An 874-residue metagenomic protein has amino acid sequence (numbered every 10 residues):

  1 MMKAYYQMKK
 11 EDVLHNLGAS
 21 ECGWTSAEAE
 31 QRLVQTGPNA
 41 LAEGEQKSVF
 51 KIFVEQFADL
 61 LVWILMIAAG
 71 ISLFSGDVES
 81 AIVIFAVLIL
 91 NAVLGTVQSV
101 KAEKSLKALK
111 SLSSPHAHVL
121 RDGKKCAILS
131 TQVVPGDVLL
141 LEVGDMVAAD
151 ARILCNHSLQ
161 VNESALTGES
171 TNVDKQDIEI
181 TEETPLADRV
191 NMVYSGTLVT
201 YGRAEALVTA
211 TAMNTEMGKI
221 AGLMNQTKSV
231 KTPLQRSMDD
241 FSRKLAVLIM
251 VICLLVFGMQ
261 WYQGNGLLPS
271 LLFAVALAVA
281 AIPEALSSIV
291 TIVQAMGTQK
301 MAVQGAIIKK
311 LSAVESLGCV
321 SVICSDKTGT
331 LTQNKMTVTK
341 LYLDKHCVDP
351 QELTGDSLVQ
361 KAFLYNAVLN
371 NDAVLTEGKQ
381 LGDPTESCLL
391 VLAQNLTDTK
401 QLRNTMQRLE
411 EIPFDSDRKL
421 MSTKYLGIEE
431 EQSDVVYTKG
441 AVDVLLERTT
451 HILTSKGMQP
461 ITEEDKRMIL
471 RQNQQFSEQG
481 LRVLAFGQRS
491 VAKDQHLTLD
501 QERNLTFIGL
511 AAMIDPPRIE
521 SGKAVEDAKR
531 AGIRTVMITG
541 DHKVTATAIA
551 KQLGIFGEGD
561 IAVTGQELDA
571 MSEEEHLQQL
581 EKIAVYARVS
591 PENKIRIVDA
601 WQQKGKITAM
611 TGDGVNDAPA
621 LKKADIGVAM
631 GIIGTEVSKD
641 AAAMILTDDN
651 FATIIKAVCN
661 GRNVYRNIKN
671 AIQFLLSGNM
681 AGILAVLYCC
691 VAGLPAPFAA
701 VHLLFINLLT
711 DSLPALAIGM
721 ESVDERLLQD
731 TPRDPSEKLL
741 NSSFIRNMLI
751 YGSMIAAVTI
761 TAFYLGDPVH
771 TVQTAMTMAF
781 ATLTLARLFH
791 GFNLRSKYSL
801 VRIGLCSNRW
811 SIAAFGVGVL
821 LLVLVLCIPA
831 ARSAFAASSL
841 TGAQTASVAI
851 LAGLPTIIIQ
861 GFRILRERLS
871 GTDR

Functional and structural regions predicted by a protein language model:
M1-Q729, L739-L740, S753, F763-Y764 (+2 more regions): Conserved cytosolic headpiece of P-type ATPases
P185, H770-T771: Flexible coil/linker segments and helix-coil junctions enriched in charged and small residues
T710, I755, T777-G791: Generic alpha-helical transmembrane segments
D734-G752, Q773-T777: Membrane-water interface at loop-to-transmembrane-helix junctions
V758: C-terminal catalytic subdomain
T761-V769: Juxtamembrane and boundary regions of transmembrane helices in multi-pass small-molecule transporters and channels
